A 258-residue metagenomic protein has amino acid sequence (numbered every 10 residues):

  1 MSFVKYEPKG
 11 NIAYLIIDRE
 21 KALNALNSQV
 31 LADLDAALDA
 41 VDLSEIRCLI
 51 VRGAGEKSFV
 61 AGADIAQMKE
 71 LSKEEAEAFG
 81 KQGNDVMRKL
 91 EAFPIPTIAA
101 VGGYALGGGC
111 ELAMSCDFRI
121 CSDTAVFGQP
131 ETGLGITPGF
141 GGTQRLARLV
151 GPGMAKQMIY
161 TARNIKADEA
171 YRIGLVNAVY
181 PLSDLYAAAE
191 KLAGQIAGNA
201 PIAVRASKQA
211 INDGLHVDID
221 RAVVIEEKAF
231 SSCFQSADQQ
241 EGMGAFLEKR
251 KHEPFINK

Functional and structural regions predicted by a protein language model:
M1-R52, R88: Conserved CoA-thioester-binding segment of acyl-CoA-metabolizing enzymes
M1-Y14, D18, R163-A197, R205-G214 (+1 more regions): Amphipathic alpha-helical segments at domain termini/boundaries
F3, G53-K89, A105, G135 (+1 more regions): Glycine- (often His-adjacent) and acidic-residue-rich active-site loop that binds/positions the CoA thioester
L15, R19, L34, V51 (+7 more regions): Terminal peptide-recognition signature
Q29-D33, Q82, K89, A188 (+2 more regions): Charged catalytic carboxylate motif
R88-I202, Q235-S236, E241-G244: Crotonase-fold acyl-CoA enzyme core
M158-I159, A210, G214, A229-F234: Helix-loop "lid/cap" segments that line or gate small-molecule binding pockets
